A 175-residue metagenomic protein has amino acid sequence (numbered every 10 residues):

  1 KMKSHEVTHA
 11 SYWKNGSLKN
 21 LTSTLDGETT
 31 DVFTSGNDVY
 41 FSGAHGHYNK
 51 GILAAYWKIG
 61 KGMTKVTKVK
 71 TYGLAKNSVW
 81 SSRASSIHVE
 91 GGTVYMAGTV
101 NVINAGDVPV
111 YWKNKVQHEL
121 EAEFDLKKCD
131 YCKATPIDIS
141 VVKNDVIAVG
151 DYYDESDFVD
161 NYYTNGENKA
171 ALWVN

Functional and structural regions predicted by a protein language model:
K1-N175: Residue-level hotspots at or immediately adjacent to binding/recognition sites across diverse folds
